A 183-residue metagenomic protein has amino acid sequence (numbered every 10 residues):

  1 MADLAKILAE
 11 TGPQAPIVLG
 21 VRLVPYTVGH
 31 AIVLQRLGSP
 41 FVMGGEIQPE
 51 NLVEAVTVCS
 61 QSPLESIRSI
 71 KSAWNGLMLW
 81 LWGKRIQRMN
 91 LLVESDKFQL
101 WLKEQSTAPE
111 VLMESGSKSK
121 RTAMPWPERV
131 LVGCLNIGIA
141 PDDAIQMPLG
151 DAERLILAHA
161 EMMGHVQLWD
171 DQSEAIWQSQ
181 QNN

Functional and structural regions predicted by a protein language model:
M1-E50, E54-V56, R68, W74-Q167: An amphipathic, hydrophobic-aromatic interaction surface with interspersed Lys/Arg that forms lipid/phosphate-bearing
V56-P63: Conserved active-site "lid/cap" helical segment
E161-N183: Long, compositionally biased
